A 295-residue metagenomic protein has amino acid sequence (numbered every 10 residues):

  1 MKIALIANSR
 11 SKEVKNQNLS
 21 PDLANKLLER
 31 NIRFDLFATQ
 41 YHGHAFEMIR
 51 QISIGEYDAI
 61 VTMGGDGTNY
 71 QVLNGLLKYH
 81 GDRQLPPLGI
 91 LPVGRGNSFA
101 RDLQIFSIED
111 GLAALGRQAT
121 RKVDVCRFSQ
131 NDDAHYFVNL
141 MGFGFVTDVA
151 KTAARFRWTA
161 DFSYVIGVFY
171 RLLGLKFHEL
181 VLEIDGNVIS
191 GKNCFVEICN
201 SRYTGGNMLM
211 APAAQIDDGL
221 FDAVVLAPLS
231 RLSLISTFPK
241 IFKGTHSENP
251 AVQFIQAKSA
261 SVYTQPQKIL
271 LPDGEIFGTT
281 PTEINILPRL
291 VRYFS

Functional and structural regions predicted by a protein language model:
M1-M63, N74, N187: ATP/NTP phosphate-donor binding region
Q17-L19, L73-L76, R101-L103, L209-M210: Short amphipathic alpha-helical segments
R30, I54, K78-C194: Catalytic core of DAGKc-family lipid kinases
A45, T68-V72, S98, V123: Short glycine/serine/threonine-rich phosphate/pyrophosphate-binding segments that cradle anionic phosphate groups
G142, V146, E197-M210, I276: Glycine-rich phosphate/pyrophosphate-binding beta-alpha loops
V146-V149, S190-K192, T204-N207, R231-L234: Short acidic/glycine-rich loop or secondary-structure boundary segments that cap or lie
I184, S190, Q215, V225-S295: ATP/nucleoside-binding phosphotransfer catalytic cores, i.e., glycine-rich phosphate-binding loops
